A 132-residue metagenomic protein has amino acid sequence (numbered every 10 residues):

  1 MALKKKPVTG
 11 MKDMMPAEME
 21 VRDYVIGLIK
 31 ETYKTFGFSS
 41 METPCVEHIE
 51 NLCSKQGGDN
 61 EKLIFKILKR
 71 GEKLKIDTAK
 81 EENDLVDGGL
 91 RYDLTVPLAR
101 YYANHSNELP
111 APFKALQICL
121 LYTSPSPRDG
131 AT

Functional and structural regions predicted by a protein language model:
M1-S124, R128: TRNA-recognition modules of translation machinery and tRNA-sensing kinases, especially anticodon-binding
A131-T132: N-terminal low-complexity segments that are often proline-rich with Ser/Thr-Pro
